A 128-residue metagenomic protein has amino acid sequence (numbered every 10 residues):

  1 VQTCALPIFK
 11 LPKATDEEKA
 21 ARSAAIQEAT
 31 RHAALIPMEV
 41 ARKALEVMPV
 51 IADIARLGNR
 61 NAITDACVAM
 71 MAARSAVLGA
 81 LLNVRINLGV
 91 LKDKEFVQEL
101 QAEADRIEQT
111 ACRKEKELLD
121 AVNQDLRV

Functional and structural regions predicted by a protein language model:
V1-L6: Short, small-residue-biased leader/transition segments that mark boundaries at the very start of proteins
P7-M71, S75, N87: Amphipathic alpha-helical interface segments
V40-K43, V47-V50, A62-V122, V128: Preference for long, well-ordered alpha-helical segments
